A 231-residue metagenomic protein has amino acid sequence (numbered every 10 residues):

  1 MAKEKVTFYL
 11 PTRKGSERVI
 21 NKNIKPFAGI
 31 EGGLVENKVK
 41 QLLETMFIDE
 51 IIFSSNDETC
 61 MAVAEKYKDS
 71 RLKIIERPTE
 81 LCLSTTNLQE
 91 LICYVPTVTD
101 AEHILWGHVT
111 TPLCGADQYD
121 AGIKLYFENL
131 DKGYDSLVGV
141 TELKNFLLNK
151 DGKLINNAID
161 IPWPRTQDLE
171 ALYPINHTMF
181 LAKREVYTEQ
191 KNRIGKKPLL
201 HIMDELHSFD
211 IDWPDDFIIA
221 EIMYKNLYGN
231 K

Functional and structural regions predicted by a protein language model:
M1-N21: N-terminal nucleotide-binding beta1-loop-alpha1 segment
K3, P96-H103, N129-K132: Glycine-rich phosphate-binding loop signature in dinucleotide/nucleotide-binding domains
K5-L10, L42, E50-F53: Hydrophobic targeting segments
G33-I51: A short, N-terminal amphipathic alpha-helix
E58-L105, D117-A121: Short phosphate-binding loop-to-helix
T85, E90, P112-E205: Conserved core of the sugar-phosphate nucleotidyltransferase
G107-V109: Active-site acidic Asp-centered loop
H201-I202, H207-K231: Hydrophobic helical membrane-anchoring modules
